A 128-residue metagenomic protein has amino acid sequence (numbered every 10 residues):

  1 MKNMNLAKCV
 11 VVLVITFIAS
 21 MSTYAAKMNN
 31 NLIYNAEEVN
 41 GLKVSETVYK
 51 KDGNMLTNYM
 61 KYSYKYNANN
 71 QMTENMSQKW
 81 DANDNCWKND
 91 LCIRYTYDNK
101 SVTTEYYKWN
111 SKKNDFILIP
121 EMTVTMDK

Functional and structural regions predicted by a protein language model:
M1-V11: Bacterial N-terminal signal peptides that target proteins for export
N5, S22-K128: Buried hydrophobic residues that stabilize the cores of well-folded domains
V10-S20: Bacterial N-terminal signal peptides
